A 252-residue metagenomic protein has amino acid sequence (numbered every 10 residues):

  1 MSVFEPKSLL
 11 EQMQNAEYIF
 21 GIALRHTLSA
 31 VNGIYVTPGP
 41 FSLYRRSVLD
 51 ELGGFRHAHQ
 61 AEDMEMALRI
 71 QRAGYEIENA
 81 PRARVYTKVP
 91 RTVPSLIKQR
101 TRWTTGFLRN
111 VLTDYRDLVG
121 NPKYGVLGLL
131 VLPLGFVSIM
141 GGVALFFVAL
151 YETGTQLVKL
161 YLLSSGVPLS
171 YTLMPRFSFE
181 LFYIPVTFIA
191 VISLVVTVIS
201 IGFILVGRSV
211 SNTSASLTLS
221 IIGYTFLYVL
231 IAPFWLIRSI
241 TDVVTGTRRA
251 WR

Functional and structural regions predicted by a protein language model:
M1-H59, T101-L108, L112: Long helical/loop segments within the catalytic core of UDP-sugar-dependent glycosyltransferases, especially the large
V3, A80-L96: Active-site donor/metal-binding and catalytic loop motifs of nucleotide-sugar-dependent glycosylation enzymes
L9, M66, V93-L96: Hydrophobic side chains within well-formed alpha-helices
A58, A67-Y86: Catalytic donor-sugar/metal-binding loop of nucleotide-sugar-dependent glycosyltransferases
R91-S95, Q99-I222, V243-R252: Basic/Trp-rich segment in TM-proximal cytosolic loops or flexible interdomain/linker regions
I222-I240: Hydrophobic, aromatic-rich membrane-embedded alpha-helical segments
